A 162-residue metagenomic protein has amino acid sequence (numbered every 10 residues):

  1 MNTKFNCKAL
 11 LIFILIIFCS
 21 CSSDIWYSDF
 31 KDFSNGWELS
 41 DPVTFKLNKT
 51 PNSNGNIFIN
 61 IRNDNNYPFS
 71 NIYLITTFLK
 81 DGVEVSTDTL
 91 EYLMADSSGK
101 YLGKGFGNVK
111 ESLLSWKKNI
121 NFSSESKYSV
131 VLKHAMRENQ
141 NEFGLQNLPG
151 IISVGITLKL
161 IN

Functional and structural regions predicted by a protein language model:
M1-L10: Bacterial N-terminal signal peptides that target proteins for export
I17-S20: C-terminal motif of bacterial Sec signal peptides marking the signal peptidase cleavage site
S22-I25: Bacterial signal peptide processing site
V43-N71: Post-signal-peptide N-terminal segment of Sec-exported extracytoplasmic proteins
N65-N66, E111-S115, I120-F122, K133-F143: Short acidic/polar inter-strand loop motif in beta-rich domains
P68-L74, L148-S153: Short coil-to-beta strand junction motifs in C2/discoidin
E91-M94, L102-I120: A beta-strand/beta-hairpin structural motif
S124-L160: Internal, hydrophobic beta-strand segments that form the core of beta-sheet-rich folds
